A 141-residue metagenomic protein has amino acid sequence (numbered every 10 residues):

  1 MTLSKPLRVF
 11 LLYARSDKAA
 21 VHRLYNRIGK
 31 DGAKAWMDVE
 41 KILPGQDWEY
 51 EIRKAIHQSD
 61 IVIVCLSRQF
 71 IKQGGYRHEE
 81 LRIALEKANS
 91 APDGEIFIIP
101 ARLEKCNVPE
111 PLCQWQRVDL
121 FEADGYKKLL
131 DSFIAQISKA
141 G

Functional and structural regions predicted by a protein language model:
M1-C65, Q69, L85-I96, L103-C106 (+1 more regions): Conserved N-terminal substructure of TIR/SEFIR domains
F10, Q73, V118: Generic anion/oxyanion-binding catalytic loop in active/binding sites
K72-H78: Glycine/threonine-rich flexible loop motifs
H78, L120-A123: Short, conserved loop/turn and helix-capping segments at secondary-structure boundaries that abut family-defining
I96-I99, W115: Extracytoplasmic/periplasmic beta-strand context in beta-sandwich domains, especially the cupredoxin/COX2 CuA-binding
C106-Q114: Short loop/helix-cap segments at secondary-structure boundaries that form the rim of catalytic
Q114-L120: Active-site regions of enzymes building and remodeling cell-envelope glycoconjugates
